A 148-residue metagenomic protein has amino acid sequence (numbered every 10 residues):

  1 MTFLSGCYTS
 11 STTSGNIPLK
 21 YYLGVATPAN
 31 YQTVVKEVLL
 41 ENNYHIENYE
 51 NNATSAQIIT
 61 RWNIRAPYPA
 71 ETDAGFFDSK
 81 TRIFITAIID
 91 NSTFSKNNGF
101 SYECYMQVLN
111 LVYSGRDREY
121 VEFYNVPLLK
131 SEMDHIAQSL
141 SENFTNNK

Functional and structural regions predicted by a protein language model:
F3-G6: C-terminal motif of bacterial Sec signal peptides marking the signal peptidase cleavage site
Y8-K148: Ser/Thr-rich, low-complexity intrinsically disordered terminal regions
